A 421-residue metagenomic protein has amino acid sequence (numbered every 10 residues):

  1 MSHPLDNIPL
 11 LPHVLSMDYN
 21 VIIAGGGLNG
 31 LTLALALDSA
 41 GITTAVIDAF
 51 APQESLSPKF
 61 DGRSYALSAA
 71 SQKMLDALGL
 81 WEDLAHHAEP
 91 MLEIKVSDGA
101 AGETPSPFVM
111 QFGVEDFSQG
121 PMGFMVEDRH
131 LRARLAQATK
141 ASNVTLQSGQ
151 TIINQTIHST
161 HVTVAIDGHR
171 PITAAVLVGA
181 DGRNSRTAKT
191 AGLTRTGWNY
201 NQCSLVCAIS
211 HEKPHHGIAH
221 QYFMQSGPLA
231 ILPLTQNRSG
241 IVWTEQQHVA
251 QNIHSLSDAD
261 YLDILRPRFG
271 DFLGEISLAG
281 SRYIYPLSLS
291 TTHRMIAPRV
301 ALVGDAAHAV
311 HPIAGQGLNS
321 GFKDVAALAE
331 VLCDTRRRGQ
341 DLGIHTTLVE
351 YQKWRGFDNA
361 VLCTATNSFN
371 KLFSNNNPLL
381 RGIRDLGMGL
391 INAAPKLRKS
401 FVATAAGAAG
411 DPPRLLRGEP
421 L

Functional and structural regions predicted by a protein language model:
I8, E330-L421: C-terminal helical "tail/cap" subdomain of flavin- and related membrane-associated enzymes
L15-M17, H87-T190, W198-C203: Conserved N-terminal helical subregion
Y19-V46: N-terminal Rossmann-like FAD-binding beta1-loop-alpha1 element of flavoenzymes
N29, P52, N184: Conserved Rossmann-like nucleotide-cofactor binding loop
D38-R63: Glycine-rich FAD pyrophosphate-binding loop
K59-A101: N-terminal FAD cofactor-binding segment of flavoenzymes
L75, H161-R170, V176-R282: Conserved FAD-binding catalytic core of PHBH/FMO-like flavoproteins
Q251-H345: FAD/FMN-dependent oxidoreductases across multiple families
